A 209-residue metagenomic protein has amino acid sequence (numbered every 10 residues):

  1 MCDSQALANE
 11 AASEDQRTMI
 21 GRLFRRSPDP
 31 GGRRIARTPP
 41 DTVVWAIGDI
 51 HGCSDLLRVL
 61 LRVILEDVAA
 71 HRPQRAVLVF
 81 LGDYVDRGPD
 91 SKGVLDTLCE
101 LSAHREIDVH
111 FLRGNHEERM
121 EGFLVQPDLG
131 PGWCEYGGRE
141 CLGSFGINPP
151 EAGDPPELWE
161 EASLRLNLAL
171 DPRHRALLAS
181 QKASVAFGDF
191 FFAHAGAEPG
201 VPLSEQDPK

Functional and structural regions predicted by a protein language model:
C2-K209: Feature recognizes metal-dependent phosphohydrolase scaffolds
